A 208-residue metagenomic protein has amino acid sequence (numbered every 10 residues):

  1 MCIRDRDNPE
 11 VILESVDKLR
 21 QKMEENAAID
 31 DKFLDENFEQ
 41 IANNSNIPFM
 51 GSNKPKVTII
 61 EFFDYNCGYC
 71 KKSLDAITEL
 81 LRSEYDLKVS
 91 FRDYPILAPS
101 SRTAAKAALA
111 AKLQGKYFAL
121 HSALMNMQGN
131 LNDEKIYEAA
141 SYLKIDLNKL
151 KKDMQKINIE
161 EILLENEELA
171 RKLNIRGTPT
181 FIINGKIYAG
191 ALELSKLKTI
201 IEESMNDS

Functional and structural regions predicted by a protein language model:
R4-P99, K152-G177, E202-S208: Extracytoplasmic thiol/disulfide redox context detector
P95-T178, I182-S208: Cysteine-centric redox/oxidoreductase cores and disulfide-bonded domains
